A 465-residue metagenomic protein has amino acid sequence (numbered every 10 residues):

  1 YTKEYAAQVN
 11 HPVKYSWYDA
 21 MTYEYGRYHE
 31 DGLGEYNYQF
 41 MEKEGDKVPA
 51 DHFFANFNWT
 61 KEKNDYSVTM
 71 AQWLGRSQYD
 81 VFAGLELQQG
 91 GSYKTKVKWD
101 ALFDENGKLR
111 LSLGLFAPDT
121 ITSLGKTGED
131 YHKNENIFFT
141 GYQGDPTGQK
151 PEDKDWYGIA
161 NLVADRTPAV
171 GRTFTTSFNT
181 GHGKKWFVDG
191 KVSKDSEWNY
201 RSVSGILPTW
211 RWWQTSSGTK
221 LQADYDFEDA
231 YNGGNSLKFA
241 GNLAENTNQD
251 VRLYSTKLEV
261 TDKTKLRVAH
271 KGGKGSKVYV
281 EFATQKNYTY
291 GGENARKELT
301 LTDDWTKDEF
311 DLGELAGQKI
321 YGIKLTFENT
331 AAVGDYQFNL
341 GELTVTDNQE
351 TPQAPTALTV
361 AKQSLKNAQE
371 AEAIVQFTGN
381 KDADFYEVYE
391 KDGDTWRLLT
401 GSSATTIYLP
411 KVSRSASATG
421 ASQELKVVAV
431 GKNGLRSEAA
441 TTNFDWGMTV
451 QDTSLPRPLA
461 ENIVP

Functional and structural regions predicted by a protein language model:
T2-N37, A50-K61: Aromatic-lined carbohydrate-recognition surfaces of secreted/lumenal glycan-active proteins
T60, Q78-Y225: Substrate-binding cleft of secreted/luminal carbohydrate-active enzymes
L221-D250: Short carbohydrate-recognition loop motifs
L237, Q249-V278, D308-D311, L343: Extra-cytoplasmic beta-strand recognition segments
V268, K307-L343: Extracellular beta-strand ligand-recognition surfaces/modules
N287-K319: Extracellular carbohydrate recognition and processing domains and analogous Trp-centered ligand-binding platforms
N367-A383, P465: Conserved aromatic anchor
Y408-W446: Beta-strand-rich modules
